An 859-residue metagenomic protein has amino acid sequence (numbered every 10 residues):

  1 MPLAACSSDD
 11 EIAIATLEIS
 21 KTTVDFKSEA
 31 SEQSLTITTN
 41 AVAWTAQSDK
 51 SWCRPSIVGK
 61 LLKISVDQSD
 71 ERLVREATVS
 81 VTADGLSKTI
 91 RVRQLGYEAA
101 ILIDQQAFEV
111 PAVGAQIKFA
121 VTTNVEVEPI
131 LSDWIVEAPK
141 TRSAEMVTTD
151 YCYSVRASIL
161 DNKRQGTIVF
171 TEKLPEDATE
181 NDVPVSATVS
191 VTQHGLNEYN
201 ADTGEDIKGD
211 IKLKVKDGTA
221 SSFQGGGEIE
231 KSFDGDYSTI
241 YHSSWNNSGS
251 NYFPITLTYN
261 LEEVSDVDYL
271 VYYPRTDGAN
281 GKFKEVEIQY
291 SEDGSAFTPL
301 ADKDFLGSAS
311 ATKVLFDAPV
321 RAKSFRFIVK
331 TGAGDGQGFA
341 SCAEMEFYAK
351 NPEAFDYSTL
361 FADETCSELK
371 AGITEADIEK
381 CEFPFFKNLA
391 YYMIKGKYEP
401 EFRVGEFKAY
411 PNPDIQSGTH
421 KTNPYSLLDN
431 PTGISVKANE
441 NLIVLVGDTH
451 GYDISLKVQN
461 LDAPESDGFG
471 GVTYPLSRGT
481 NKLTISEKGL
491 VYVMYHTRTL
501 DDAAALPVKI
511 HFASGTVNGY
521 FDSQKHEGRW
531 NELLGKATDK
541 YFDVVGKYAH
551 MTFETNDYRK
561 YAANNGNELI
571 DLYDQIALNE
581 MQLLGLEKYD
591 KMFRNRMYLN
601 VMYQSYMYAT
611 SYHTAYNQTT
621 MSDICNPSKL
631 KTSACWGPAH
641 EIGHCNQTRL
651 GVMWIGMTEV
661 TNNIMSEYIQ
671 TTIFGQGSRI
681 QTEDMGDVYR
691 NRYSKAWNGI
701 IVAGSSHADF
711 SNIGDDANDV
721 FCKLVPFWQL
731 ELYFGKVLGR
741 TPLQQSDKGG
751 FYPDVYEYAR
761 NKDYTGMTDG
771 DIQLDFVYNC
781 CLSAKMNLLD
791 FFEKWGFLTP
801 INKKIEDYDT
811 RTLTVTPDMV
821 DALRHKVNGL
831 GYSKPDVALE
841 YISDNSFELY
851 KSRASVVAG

Functional and structural regions predicted by a protein language model:
P2-K27, R54, D84-D104, P175-G209 (+1 more regions): Bacterial Sec-dependent N-terminal signal peptides
S34-K63, L102-I103, T123-C152: Surface-exposed binding patches on compact interaction domains or structured appendages
S190-D234, R275-V286, I328-E399, P800: Juxtadomain low-complexity/linker regions and immediately adjacent membrane-anchoring helices
D234-P299, S308-A362: Aromatic, loop-rich ligand-recognition surfaces of beta-strand-rich domains
F355, F361-K397, D771-G859: Beta/coil-rich, acidic/histidine-enriched accessory regions frequently appended to metallopeptidases
S358-G519: Beta-strand-enriched, solvent-exposed domains that form extended recognition/catalytic surfaces
W530-L533, K540-L738: Catalytic cores of extracellular degradative/oxidative enzymes
R692-K804, Y808, L813: Active-site-proximal alpha-helical
